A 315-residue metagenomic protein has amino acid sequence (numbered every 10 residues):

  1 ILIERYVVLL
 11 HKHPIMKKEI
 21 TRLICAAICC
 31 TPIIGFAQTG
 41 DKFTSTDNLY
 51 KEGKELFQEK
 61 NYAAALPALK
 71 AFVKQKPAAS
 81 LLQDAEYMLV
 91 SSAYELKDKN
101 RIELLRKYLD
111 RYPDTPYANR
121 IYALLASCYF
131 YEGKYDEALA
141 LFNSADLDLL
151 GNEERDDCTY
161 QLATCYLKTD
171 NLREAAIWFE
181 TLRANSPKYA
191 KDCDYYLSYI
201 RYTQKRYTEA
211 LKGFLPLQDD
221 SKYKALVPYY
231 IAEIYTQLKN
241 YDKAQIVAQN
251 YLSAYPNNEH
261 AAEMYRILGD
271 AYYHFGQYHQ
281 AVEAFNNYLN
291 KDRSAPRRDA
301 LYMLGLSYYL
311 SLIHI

Functional and structural regions predicted by a protein language model:
L2-V8: Extreme N-terminal basic, low-complexity initiation segments that serve as generic localization/processing leaders
V8-K12, K17-T21, G35-I313: Acidic, polar-rich low-complexity tracts and alpha-helical solenoid repeat scaffolds
C25-P32: Bacterial N-terminal signal peptides
